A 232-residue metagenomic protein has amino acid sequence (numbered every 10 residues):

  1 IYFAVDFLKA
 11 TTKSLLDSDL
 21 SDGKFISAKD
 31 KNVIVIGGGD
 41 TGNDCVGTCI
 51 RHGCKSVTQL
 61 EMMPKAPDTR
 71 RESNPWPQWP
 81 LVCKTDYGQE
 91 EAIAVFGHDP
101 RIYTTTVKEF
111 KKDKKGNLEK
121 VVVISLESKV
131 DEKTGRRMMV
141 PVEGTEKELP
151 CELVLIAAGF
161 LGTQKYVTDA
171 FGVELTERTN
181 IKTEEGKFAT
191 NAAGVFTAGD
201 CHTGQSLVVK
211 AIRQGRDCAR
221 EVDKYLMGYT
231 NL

Functional and structural regions predicted by a protein language model:
Y2-D30, V130-Q205: FAD-site-proximal beta/loop scaffold in flavoenzymes
D17-C54: Rossmann-like NAD(P)H-binding beta-loop-alpha module
G38, E61-K65, D200: Cofactor-binding loop segments of dinucleotide-utilizing enzymes, especially the Rossmann-like FAD- and NAD(P)+-binding
G42-C45, H52, A198-L232: A conserved FAD-binding loop/helix module that cradles the flavin
V46-E109, Y229-L232: Rossmann-like dinucleotide-binding cores of NAD(P)H-dependent redox enzymes
T104-N117, E127-K129: A conserved short coil-to-beta-strand element within the FAD-binding core of flavoproteins
